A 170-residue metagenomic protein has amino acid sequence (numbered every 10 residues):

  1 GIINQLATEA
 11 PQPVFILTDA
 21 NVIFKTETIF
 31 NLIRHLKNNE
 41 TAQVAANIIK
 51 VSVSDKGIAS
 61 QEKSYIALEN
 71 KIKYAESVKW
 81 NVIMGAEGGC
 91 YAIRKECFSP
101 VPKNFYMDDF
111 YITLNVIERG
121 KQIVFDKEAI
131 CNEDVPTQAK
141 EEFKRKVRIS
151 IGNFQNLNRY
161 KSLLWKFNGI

Functional and structural regions predicted by a protein language model:
G1-I2, L6, Q12, T18 (+2 more regions): Long helical/loop segments within the catalytic core of UDP-sugar-dependent glycosyltransferases, especially the large
V22: Short active-site loops of ABC-family nucleotide-binding domains
L36-L68, N104-D108, I112-I170: Catalytic donor/gating beta->alpha subdomain of glycosyltransferases that bind UDP-sugars
